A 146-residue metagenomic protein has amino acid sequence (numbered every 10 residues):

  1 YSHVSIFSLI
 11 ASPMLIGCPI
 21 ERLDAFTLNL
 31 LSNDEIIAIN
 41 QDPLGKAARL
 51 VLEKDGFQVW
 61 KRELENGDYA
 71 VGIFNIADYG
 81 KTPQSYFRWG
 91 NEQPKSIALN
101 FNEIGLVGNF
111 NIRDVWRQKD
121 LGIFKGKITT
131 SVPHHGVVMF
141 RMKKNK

Functional and structural regions predicted by a protein language model:
Y1-A47: Aromatic/acidic polysaccharide-binding cleft in carbohydrate-active enzymes
F7-I10, L15-G17, E53-L106, H135: Carbohydrate-binding surface patches
M14, E21, L44, I76-Y79 (+2 more regions): Short, glycine-/Ser/Thr-/acidic-enriched flexible segments
L23, K61-E65, D120, K146: Terminal accessory/anchoring regions of large secretory-pathway or extracellular enzymes
L44-D55, K119-L121: Short, solvent-exposed secondary-structure boundary motifs
G72-I73, N111-R113, F140-R141: Conserved active-site loop/cleft motifs that coordinate metal ions or position small ligands
N102-R117: Solvent-exposed beta-hairpin/edge-strand motifs
G122-K146: C-terminal beta-strand-rich structural cap/linker in extracellular carbohydrate-active enzymes
